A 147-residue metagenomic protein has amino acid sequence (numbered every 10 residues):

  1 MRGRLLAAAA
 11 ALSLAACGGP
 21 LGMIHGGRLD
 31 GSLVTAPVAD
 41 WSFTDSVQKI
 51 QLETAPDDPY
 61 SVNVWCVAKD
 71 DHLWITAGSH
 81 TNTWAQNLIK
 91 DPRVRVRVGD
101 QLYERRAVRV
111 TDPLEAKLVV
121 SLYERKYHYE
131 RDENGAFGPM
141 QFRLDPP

Functional and structural regions predicted by a protein language model:
M1-A7: Bacterial N-terminal signal peptides that target proteins for export
S13-A16: C-terminal motif of bacterial Sec signal peptides marking the signal peptidase cleavage site
G18-P20: Bacterial signal peptide processing site
G26-Q48: Post-signal peptide N-terminal segment of mature Sec-exported envelope proteins
A36-D40, D58-Y60, H80-P147: Short, structured beta-strand-loop surface elements
D45-S79, E104-A107: Short beta-strand segments
